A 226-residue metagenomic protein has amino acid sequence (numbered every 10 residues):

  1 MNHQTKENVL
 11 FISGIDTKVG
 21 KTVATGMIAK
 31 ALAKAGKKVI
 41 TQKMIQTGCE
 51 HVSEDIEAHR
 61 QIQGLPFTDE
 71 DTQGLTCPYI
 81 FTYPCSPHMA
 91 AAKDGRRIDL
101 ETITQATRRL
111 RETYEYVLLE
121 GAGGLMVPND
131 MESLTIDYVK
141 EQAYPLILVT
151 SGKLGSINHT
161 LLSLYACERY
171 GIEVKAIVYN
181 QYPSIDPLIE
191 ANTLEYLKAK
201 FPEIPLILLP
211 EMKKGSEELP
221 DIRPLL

Functional and structural regions predicted by a protein language model:
H3, V23-R97, R108-R109: N-terminal phosphate/diphosphate-binding loop that engages ATP/GTP or pyrophosphate donors across diverse enzyme folds
T5-F11: Extreme N-terminal starter segment of soluble prokaryotic enzymes
E7, K37-K38, E112-E115: Short, high-confidence coil segments that cap the C-terminus of an alpha-helix and link into the following beta-strand
I12-T25: Glycine-rich phosphate-binding P-loop
P84-N129, I136: Phosphate-binding/switch loop-helix module in NTP-utilizing enzymes
C85, K198-E218: Beta-strand-loop-alpha "switch" segments that mediate conformational coupling across diverse proteins
G121-E203: Conserved catalytic-core segment of NTP-binding enzymes
E217-L226: NTP-binding/hydrolysis catalytic cores, primarily Walker-type P-loop NTPases
